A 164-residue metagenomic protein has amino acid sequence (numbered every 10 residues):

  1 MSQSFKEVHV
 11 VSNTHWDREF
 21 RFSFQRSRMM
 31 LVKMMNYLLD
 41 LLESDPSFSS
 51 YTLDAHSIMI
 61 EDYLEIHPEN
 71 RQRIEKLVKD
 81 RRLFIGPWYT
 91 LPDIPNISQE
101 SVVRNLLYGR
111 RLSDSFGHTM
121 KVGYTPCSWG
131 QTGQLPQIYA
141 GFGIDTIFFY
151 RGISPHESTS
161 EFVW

Functional and structural regions predicted by a protein language model:
M1-W164: Carbohydrate-active enzymes and regulators
